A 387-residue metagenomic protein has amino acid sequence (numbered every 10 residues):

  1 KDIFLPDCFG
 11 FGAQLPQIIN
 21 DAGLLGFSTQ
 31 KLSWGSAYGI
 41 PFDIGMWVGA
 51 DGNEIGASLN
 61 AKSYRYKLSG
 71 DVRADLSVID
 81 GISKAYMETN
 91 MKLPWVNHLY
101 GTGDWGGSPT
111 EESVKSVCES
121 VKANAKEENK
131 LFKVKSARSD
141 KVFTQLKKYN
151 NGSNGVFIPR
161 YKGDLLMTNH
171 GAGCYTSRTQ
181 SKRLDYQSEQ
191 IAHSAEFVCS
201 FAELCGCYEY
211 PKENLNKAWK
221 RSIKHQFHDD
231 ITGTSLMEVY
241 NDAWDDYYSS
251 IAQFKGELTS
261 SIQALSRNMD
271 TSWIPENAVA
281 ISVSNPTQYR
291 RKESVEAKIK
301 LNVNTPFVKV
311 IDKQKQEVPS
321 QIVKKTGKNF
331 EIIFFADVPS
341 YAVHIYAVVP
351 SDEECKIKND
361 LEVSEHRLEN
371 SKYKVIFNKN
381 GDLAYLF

Functional and structural regions predicted by a protein language model:
K1-S282, E293, T305-F307, I311-H344 (+2 more regions): Catalytic-domain carbohydrate-binding cleft regions of carbohydrate-active enzymes
S139, P286, P350: Residues immediately flanking
P286-N304: Surface-exposed beta-strand/loop patches in extracellular or lumenal glycoproteins
R290, A347-F387: Beta-strand-rich N-terminal accessory domains
K300, D337, V349-S351: Solvent-exposed residues in well-ordered beta-strands and their adjoining turns, especially edge/terminal strands
